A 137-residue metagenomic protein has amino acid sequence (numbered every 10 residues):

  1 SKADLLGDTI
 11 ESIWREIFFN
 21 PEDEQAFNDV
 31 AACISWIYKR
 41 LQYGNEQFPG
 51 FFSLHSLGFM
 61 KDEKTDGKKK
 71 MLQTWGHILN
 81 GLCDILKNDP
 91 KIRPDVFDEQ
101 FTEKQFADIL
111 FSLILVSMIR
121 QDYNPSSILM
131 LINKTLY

Functional and structural regions predicted by a protein language model:
S1-E22, S35: An amphipathic alpha-helix adjacent to DNA-recognition modules
D4, A32, W36, F101 (+2 more regions): Amphipathic alpha-helical interaction segments
E11-R15, F19, K39, Y43 (+2 more regions): A generic structural signal for well-ordered alpha-helical segments enriched in polar/charged residues
E16, N20-E24, I109-S117: Solvent-exposed, amphipathic alpha-helical segments
A32, W36, Q42-D66: Amphipathic alpha-helical segments used for helix-helix packing
L54-G58, L110-I114, I132: Short alpha-helical scaffolding segments that buttress acidic/His motifs in well-ordered protein cores
D62-K68, T74-A107, L136-Y137: Hydrophobic alpha-helical bundle segments that form small-molecule/ligand-binding pockets
M118-L129: Short glycine/proline-enriched turn or capping motifs at secondary-structure junctions
